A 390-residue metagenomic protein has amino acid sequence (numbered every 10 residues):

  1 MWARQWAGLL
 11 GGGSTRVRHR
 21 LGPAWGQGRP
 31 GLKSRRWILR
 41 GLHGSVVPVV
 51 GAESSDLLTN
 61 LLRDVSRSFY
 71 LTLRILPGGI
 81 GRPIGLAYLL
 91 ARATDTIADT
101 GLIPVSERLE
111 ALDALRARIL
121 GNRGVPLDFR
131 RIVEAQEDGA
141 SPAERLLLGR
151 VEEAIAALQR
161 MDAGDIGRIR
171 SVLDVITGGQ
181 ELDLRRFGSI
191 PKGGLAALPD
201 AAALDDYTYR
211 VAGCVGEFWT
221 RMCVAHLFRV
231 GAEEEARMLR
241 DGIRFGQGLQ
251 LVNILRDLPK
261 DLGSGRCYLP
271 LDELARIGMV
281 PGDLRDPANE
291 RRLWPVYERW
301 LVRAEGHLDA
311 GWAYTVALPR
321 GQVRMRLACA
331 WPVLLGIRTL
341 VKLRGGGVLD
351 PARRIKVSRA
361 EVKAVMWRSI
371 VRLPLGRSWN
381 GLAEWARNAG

Functional and structural regions predicted by a protein language model:
M1-T15: Extreme N-terminal basic, low-complexity initiation segments that serve as generic localization/processing leaders
G11, T15, R29-P30, S34: Compositionally biased, low-complexity segments enriched in small residues
W25-G28, R35-L249, L255, P259-G390: Catalytic cores of Mg2+-dependent Asp-rich isoprenoid enzymes
